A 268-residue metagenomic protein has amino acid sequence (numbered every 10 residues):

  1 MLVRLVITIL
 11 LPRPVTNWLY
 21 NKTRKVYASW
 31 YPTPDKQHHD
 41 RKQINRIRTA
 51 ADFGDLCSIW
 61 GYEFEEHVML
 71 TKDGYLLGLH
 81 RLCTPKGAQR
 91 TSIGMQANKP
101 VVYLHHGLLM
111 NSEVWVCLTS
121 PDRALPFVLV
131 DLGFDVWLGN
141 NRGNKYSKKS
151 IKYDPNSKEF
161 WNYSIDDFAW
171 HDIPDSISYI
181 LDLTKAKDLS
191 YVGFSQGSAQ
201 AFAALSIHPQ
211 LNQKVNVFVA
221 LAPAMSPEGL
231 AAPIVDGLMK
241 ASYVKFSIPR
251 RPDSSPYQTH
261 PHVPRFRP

Functional and structural regions predicted by a protein language model:
M1-P32, L181-K187, Q196-P268: Alpha/beta-hydrolase-fold enzymes
P14-L70, H80-K86: An N-terminal hydrophobic leader/cap segment in hydrolases
Q43-I44, A51-L56, T71, G78-D154: Short, surface-exposed "cap/lid" segments of acyl-processing enzymes
L77-G78, D167-H171, Y179, D188 (+2 more regions): Catalytic domains of lipid- and phosphate-ester/thioester hydrolases
H106, P126-D131, A169, I177-L181 (+1 more regions): Amphipathic alpha-helical interaction motifs in eukaryotic regulatory proteins
H106-L108, L189-S198: Conserved alpha/beta-hydrolase "nucleophile elbow" surrounding the catalytic nucleophile
D154-S157, D236-G237: Short, hinge-like loop/turn segments at secondary-structure boundaries
K158-L183: Alpha/beta-hydrolase active-site loop
